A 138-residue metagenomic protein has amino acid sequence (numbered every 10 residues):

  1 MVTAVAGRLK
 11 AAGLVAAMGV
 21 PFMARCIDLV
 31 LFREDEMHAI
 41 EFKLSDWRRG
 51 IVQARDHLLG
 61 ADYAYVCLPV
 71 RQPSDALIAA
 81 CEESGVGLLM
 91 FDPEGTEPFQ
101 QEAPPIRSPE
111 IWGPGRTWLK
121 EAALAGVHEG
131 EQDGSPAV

Functional and structural regions predicted by a protein language model:
M1-M23, F32, V127-G130: Acidic-basic catalytic patches of nuclease active cores, encompassing PD-(D/E)XK and other metal-cofactor nuclease
V5, L29-D46: Conserved catalytic cores of phosphodiester-cleaving nucleases, focusing on short active-site segments
V15, E36, D62-Y63: Residues at the starts of beta-strands that form the adenosine-phosphate
P21-F22, R71-V138: Domain-level recognition of nuclease-like catalytic cores that cleave nucleotide substrates
R25-I27: Short beta-strand or tight-loop elements that sit immediately N-terminal to catalytic metal-binding acidic residues
V30-L31, V52-R55, P114: Surface-exposed beta-strand edges and their flanking turn/coil or helix-capping segments
L44-F91: Catalytic cores of nucleic-acid endonucleases
